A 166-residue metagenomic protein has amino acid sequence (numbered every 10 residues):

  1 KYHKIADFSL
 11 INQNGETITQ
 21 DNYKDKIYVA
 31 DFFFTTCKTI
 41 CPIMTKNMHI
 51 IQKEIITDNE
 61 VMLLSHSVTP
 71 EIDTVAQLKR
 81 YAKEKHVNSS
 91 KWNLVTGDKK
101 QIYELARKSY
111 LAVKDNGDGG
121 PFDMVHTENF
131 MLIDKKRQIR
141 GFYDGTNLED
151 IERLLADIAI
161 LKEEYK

Functional and structural regions predicted by a protein language model:
K1-D21, K46: N-terminal "domain-start" segment that seeds a small globular fold
I5-A6, Y28, T127-N129: Short loop/turn microsegments at loop-to-beta-strand junctions
I18-M48, L63-L64: Short active-site neighborhood of thiol/selenol oxidoreductases, capturing the structured segment around
I27, Q52-I56, K85, A106-S109 (+3 more regions): Sec/Tat-exported extracytoplasmic proteins
T45-L105: Structural microenvironment flanking redox-active thiols in thiol-disulfide oxidoreductases
W92, Y103, R107-D115, V125-M131: Structural micro-motif
G117-K166: Thiol-/selenol-based redox modules, centered on thioredoxin-like and closely related oxidoreductase domains
